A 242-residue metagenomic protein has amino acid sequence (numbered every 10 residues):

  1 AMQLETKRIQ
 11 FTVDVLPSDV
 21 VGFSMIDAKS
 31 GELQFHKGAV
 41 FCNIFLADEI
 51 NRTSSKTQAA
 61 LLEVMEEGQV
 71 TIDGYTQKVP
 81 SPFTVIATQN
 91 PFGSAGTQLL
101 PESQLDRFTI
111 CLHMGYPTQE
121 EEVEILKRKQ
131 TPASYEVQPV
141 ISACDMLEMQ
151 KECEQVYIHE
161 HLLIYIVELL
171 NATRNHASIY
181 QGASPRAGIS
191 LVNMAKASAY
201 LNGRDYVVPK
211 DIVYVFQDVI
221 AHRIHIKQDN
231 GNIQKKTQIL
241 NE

Functional and structural regions predicted by a protein language model:
A1-T12: Walker A/P-loop
L4, L16-G31: Conserved NTP-binding/hydrolysis module of P-loop NTPases
I26-L46: Conserved alpha-helical scaffold flanking the Walker A/P-loop in AAA+ ATPase domains
D27-E32, R52-T57, M65-A143, L147-V156 (+1 more regions): Canonical AAA+ ATPase core
N43-I44, N90, L112, C144-Q155 (+2 more regions): Short hinge/gating elements
D48-E49, A60: Walker B catalytic acidic pair
E136-G188: Conserved AAA+ ATPase small/helical "lid" subdomain
N175-E242: C-terminal engagement/docking regions of AAA+ P-loop ATPases
